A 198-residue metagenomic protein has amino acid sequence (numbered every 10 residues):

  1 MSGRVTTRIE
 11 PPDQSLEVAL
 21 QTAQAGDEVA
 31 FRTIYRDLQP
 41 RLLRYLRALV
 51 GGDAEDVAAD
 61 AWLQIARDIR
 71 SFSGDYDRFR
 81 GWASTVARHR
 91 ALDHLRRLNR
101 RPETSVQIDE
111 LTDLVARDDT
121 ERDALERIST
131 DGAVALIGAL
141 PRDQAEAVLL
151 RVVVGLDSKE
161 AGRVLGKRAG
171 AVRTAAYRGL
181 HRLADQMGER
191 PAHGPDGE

Functional and structural regions predicted by a protein language model:
G3, I34-G52, D68, I137 (+1 more regions): Amphipathic, Lys/Arg- and hydrophobic-enriched alpha-helical face
R4-I9, A25-R32, L43-D60, A169: Short, charged helix-capping/linker segments at alpha-helix termini
I9, D13-L16, R101-E126, T130 (+1 more regions): Internal acidic/polar
L20-R44, A133, A145: A short, charge-rich alpha-helical start-of-domain segment used by transcription regulators
Q24-A25, A48-L49, D60-F79, R97-N99: Sigma70-family region 2
A48, R70-G74, T85-V106, E126: Arg/Lys-rich amphipathic alpha helix in sigma70-family domain 2
D56-L63, D77-H89, T174: Structural recognition of an alpha-helix C-terminal capping motif at a helix-to-coil junction
R88, L92, Q144, V153 (+2 more regions): DNA-recognition helix of helix-turn-helix
